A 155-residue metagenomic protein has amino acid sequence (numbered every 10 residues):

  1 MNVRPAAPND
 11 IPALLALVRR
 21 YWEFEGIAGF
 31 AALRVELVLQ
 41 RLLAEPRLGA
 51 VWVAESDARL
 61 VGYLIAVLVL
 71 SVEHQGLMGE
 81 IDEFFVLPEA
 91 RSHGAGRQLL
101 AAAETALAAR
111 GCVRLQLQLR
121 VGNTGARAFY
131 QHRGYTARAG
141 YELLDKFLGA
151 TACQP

Functional and structural regions predicted by a protein language model:
M1-N9, A150-P155: Conserved N-terminal entry element of GNAT/NAT acetyltransferase domains
N2, E80-D82, L115: Conserved Rossmann-like nucleotide-binding pocket used by diverse enzymes that bind dinucleotide cofactors
P5-I11, A16-G76, D82, L87 (+5 more regions): Acetyl-CoA-dependent GNAT
V72, Q131-G134: Short proline/glycine-enriched turn/loop segments at secondary-structure junctions
V86, S92-T105, A128, H132: Conserved acetyl-CoA-binding loop-helix of GNAT-fold acetyltransferases
R91, L117-A126, D145-G149: Conserved beta-strand-loop-alpha-helix junction that forms the acyl-donor binding cleft
L100, A108-Q118: Conserved GNAT acetyl-CoA-binding A-motif
